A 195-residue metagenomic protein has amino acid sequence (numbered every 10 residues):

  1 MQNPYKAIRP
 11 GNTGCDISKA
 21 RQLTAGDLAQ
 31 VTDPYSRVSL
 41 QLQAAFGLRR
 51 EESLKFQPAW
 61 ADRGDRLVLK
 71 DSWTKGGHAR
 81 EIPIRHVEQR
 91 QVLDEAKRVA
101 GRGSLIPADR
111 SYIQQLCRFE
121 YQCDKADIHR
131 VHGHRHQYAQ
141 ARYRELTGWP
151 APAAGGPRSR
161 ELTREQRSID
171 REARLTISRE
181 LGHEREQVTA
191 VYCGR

Functional and structural regions predicted by a protein language model:
M1-G26, S72-K75: Flexible interdomain linker/hinge and immediately adjacent N-terminus of the catalytic tyrosine-recombinase domain
A20-R50, S168-R174: Basic, Lys/Arg- and aromatic-enriched nucleic-acid-binding interface segment
A29-D33, P58-W60, K70-A79, P107-C117 (+5 more regions): Catalytic phosphate/metal-binding cores of nucleic-acid and nucleotide-processing enzymes, i.e., regions that mediate
L42-R66, A190-V191: Short, charged phosphate-coordinating catalytic segments
K55-E95: Conserved tyrosine-mediated DNA breakage-rejoining catalytic core shared by Y-recombinases
R85-G148: Active-site/catalytic core of tyrosine-dependent DNA strand-transfer enzymes
D127-R171, H183, V188: Short basic/aromatic active-site micro-motif
R179: Alpha-helical residues within the helix-turn-helix
